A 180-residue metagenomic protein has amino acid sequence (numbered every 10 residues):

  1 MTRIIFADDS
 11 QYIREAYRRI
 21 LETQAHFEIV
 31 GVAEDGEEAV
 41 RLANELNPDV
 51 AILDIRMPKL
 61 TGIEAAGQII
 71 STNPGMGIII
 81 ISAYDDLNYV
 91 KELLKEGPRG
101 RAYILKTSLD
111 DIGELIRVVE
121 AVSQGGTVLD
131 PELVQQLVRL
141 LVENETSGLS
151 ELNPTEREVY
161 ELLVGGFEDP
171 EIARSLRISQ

Functional and structural regions predicted by a protein language model:
M1-I13, Y17-L21, L152: Conserved acidic segment of CheY-like receiver
D8, D54, S82: Active-site residues of response regulator receiver
V32-V50: Acidic, metal-coordinating helix/loop segments flanking the phosphotransfer/catalytic sites of two-component signaling
D35-E38, L60-E64: Acidic catalytic/metal-coordinating carboxylates
M57: Receiver (REC) domain active-site loop signature in two-component systems and cognate sites in sensor histidine kinases
I81-Y84, K106: Hydrophobic/aromatic residues positioned on beta-strands within the core alpha/beta folds
V90-A102, T107-L149: Short, flexible helix-to-coil linker/hinge segments that flank and couple to helix-turn-helix
Q136-Q180: Helix-turn-helix DNA-binding segment
